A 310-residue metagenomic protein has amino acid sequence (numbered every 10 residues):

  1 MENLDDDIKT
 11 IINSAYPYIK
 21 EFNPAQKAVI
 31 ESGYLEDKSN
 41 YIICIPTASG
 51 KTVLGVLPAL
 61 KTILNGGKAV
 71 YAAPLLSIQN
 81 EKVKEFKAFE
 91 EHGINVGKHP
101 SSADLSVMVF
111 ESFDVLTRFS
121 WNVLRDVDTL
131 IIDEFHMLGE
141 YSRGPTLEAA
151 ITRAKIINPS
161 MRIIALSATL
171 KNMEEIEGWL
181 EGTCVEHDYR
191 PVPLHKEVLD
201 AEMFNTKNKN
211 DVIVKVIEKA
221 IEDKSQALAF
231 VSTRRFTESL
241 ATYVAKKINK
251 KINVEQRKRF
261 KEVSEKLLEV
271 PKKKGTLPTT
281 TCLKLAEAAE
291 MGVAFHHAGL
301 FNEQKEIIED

Functional and structural regions predicted by a protein language model:
M1-C44: Conserved pre-motif I regulatory segment
Q26, C44-S49, H136-M137, A150-E174: Conserved helicase ATPase motor motifs in RecA-like P-loop NTPase domains
E31-E36, S49-G66, T152-A154: Walker A/P-loop NTP-binding motif
P46, V70-A73, S77-N95, R235-D310: Conserved C-terminal RecA-like helicase domain
L54, P58-E81, I157-S160: Conserved SF1/SF2 helicase motif Ia
N80, K87-W121, Y189-P191, K196: Inter-Walker segment of RecA-like/P-loop motor cores
E111-D114, S120-I163: SF2 helicase catalytic motif II
T152, S160-I248, E287, A294 (+1 more regions): Conserved interdomain linker/interface between the two RecA-like ATPase lobes of SF2 helicase motors
